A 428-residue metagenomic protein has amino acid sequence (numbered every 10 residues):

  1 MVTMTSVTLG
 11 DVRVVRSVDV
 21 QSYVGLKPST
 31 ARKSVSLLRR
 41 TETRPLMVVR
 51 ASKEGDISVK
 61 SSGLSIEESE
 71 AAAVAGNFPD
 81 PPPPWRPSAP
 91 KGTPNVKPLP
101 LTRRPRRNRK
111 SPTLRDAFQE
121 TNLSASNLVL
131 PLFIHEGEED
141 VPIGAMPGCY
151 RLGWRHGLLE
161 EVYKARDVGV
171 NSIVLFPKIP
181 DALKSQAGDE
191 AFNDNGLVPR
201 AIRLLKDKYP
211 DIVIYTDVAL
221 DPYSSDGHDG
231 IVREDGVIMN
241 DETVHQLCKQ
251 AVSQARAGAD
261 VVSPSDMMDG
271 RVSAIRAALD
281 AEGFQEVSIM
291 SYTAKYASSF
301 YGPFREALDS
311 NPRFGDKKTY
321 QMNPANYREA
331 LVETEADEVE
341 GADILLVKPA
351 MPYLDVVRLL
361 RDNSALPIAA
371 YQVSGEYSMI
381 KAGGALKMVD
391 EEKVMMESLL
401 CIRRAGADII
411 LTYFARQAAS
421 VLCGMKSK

Functional and structural regions predicted by a protein language model:
M1-R39, A51: N-terminal chloroplast transit peptides
D11-V12, S17, Q21, R32 (+5 more regions): Low-complexity, intrinsically disordered short peptide segments enriched in small/polar/basic residues
S34-P100, P105, L132: N-terminal organelle-targeting presequences
P82-P90, V96-L99, S111, E120-V129 (+1 more regions): Alpha/beta enzyme core
R106-R109, F118: Glycine-aromatic-enriched surface loops/turns that form tight recognition elements
L114: N-terminal [4Fe-4S]-dependent radical SAM core
